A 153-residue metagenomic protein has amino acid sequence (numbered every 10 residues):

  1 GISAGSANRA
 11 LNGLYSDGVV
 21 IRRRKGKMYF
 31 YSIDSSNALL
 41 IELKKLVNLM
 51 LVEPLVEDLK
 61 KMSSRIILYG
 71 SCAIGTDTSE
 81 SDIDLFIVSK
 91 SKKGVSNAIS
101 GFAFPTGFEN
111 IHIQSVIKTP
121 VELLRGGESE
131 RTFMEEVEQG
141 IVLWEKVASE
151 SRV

Functional and structural regions predicted by a protein language model:
G1-R65, A73-E80, S89-V153: Catalytic core of pol beta-like nucleotidyltransferases
D84-L85: Conserved, compact domain cores that house catalytic/ligand-binding motifs in diverse enzymes and effector modules
